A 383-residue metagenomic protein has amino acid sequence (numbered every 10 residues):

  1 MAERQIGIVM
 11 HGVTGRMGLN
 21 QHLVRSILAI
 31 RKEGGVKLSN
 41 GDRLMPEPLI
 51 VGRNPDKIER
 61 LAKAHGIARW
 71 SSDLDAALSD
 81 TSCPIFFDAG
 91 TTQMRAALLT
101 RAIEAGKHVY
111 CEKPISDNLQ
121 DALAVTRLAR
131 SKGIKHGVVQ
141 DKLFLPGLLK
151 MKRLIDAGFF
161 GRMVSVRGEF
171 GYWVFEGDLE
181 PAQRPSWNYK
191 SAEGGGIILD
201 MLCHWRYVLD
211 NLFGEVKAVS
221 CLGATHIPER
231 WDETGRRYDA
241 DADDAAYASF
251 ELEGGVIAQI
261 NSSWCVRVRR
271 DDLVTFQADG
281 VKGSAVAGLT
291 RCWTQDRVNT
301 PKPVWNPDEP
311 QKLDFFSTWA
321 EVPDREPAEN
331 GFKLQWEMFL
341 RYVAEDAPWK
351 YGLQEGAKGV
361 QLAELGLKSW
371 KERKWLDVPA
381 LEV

Functional and structural regions predicted by a protein language model:
A2-H65: N-terminal Rossmann-like dinucleotide-binding module
E3, G161, S165, K368-V383: C-terminal capping/lid region of NAD(P)-dependent oxidoreductase domains
R69-T81: Short acidic low-complexity segments
P84-I85, T91-T92, A96-L143, G158: Beta-strand-loop-alpha-helix segment that lines the small-molecule cofactor/substrate pocket of alpha/beta enzymes
D88-A89, L252, N261, G280: Short, well-ordered coil/turn residues at beta-beta hairpins and beta-strand->alpha-helix junctions within
K142-A240, R373: Predominantly a Rossmann-like dinucleotide-binding segment in NAD(P)-dependent oxidoreductases
C203, S262-R269, P327: Glycine-rich phosphate/pyrophosphate-binding beta-alpha loops
A218, P228-T234, Y238-D239, Y247 (+4 more regions): C-terminal glycine/acidic-rich active-site capping loop/insertion
